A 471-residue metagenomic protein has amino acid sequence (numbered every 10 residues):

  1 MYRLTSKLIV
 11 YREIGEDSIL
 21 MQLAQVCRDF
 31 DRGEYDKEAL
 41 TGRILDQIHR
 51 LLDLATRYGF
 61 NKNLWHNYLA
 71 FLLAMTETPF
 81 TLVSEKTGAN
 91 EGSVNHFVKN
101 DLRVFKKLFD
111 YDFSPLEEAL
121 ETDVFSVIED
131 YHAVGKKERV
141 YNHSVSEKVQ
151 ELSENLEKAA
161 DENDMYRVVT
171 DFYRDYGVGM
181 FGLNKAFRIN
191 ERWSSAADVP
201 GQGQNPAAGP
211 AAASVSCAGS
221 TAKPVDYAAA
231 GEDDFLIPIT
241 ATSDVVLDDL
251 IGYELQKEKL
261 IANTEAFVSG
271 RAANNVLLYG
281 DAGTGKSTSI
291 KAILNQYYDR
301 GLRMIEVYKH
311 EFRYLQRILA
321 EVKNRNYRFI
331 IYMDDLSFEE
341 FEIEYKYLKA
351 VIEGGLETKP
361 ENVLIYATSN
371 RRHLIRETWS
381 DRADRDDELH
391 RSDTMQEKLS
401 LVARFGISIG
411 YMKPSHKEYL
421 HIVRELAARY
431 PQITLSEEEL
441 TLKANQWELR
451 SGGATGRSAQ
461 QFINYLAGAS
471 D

Functional and structural regions predicted by a protein language model:
M1-D249: AAA+ P-loop ATPase mechanoenzymes
T242-N274: Pre-Walker A (pre-P-loop) alpha-helix and adjacent loop at the N terminus of AAA/AAA+ ATPase modules, a conserved
A273-I290: Walker A/P-loop nucleotide-binding motif
K291-N295: A conserved segment at the C-terminal end of the G1
Q296-F329, S337-F341: AAA+/P-loop NTPase substrate/partner-engagement loops
E340-D387, D393: Conserved catalytic/switch belt of AAA+ P-loop NTPases
D386-L399, G406-Y419: Conserved AAA+ ATPase "SRH/arginine-finger" region at the nucleotide-binding site
S408, M412-D471: C-terminal alpha-helical "lid" subdomain
